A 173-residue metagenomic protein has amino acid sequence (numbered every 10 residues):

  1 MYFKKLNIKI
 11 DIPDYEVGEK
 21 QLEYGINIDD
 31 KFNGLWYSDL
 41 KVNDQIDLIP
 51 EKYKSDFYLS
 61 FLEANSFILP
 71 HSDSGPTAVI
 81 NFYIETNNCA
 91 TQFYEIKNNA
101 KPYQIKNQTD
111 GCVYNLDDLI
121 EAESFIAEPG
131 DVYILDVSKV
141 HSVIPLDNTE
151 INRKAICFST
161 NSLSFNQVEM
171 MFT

Functional and structural regions predicted by a protein language model:
M1-K5, T77-V79, A122, A155: Intrinsic-disorder/low-complexity, polar/charged segments enriched in Ser/Thr/Lys/Arg/Asp/Glu/Gln
M1-N43, D131, T149, S162-T173: N-terminal auxiliary "cap/dimerization" subdomain that precedes the catalytic jelly-roll/cupin core of mononuclear
N7, F61-S66, V79-T86, V137-K139 (+2 more regions): Short, flexible loop/turn elements at secondary-structure junctions
N33-L59: A glycine-rich, hydrophobic loop/mini-helix early in the fold
I49-P50, Q92-Y94, Q167-M170: Short, charged, solvent-exposed linker or helix-capping segments at domain edges/interfaces that act as flexible hinges
Y53, P76, E150-N152: A short, structural micro-pattern
S55, L62-V132: Catalytic core of non-heme Fe(II) oxygenases with the double-stranded beta-helix
N107-T173: Catalytic core of Fe(II)/2-oxoglutarate
